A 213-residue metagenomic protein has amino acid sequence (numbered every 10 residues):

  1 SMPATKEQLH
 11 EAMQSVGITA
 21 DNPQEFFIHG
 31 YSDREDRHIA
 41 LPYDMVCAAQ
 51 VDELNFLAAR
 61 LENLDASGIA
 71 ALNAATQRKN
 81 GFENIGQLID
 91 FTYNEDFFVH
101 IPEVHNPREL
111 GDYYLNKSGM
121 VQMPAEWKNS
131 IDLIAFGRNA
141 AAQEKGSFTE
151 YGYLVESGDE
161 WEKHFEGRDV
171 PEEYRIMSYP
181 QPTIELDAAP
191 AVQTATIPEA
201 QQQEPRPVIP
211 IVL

Functional and structural regions predicted by a protein language model:
S1, E25-H29, K145-E156: Ordered hydrophobic segments in well-structured contexts
S1-K6, P210-L213: Short, extreme N-terminal segment that most often corresponds to the first beta-strand
A12-N129, E156-T183: Mixed-charge (acidic/basic) macromolecular-recognition segments
A20-N22, G146, Q203: A generic structural signal for short, solvent-exposed coil/turn residues that cap or connect secondary-structure
K117, M123-A135, Q143-K145, T149: Acidic, low-complexity, intrinsically disordered interaction modules
D132, P182-L213: Non-Sec secretion/translocation targeting segments of pathogen effectors
